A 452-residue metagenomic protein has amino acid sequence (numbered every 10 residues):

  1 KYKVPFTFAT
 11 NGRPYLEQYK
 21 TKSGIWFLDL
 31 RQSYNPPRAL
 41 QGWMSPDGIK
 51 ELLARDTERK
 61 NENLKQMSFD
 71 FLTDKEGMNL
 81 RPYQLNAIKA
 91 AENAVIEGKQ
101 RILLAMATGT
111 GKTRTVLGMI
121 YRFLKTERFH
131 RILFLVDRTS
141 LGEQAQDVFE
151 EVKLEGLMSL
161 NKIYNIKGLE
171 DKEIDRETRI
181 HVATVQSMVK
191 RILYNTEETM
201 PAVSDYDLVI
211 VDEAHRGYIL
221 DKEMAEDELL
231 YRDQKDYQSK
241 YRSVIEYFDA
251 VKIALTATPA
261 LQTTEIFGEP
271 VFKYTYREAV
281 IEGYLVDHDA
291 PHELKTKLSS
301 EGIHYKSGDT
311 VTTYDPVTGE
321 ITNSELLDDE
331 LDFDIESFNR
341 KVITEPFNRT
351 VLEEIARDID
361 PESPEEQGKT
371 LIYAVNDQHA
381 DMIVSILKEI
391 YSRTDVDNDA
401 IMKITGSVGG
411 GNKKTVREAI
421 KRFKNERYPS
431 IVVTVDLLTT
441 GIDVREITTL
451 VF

Functional and structural regions predicted by a protein language model:
K1-R131, S140-G156, R176-I180, Q186 (+2 more regions): ATP-dependent helicase/translocase motor core
L104-A105, H130-R138, G368-N376: Conserved RecA-like ASCE P-loop NTPase motor core of nucleic-acid helicases/translocases
V152-Y194: Inter-Walker segment of RecA-like/P-loop motor cores
R179, I321-T322, L331-V433: Conserved C-terminal RecA-like helicase domain
I180-K240, I420, T434-D436: Conserved RecA-like ASCE ATPase "motif II neighborhood" in helicase/translocase motors
I219-S300: Post-DEXD/H (motif II) to motif III coupling segment of the RecA-like Helicase ATP-binding lobe
T264-Q367: Interdomain helical connector at the RecA1-RecA2 junction of SF1/SF2 helicase-like NTPases
I431-F452: A short beta-strand element within the Helicase C-terminal
